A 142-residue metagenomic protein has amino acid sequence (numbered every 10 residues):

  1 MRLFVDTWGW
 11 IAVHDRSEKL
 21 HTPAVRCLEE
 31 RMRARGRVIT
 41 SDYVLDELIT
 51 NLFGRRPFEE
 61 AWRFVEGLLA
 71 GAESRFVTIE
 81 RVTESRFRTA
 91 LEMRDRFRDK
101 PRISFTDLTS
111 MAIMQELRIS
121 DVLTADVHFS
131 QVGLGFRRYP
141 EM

Functional and structural regions predicted by a protein language model:
M1-T40, F53-E66: Short, well-structured N-terminal submotif of metal-dependent ribonuclease cores
L3-D6, T40-S41, I103-S104, D126 (+1 more regions): Histidine- and aromatic-rich ligand-binding microenvironments
W10, L45, F129-S130: A generic structural signal for short hydrophobic patches within well-formed alpha-helices
A34-R35, G71-R75: Structured helix-beta-strand junction loops
D46-I49, L91: Amphipathic alpha-helical segments within well-ordered protein domains
V77-S120: Active-site neighborhoods of divalent-metal-dependent phosphate/nucleic-acid chemistry enzymes
M111-M142: Acidic, PIN/NYN-like endoribonuclease modules and their adjacent C-terminal/linker elements
